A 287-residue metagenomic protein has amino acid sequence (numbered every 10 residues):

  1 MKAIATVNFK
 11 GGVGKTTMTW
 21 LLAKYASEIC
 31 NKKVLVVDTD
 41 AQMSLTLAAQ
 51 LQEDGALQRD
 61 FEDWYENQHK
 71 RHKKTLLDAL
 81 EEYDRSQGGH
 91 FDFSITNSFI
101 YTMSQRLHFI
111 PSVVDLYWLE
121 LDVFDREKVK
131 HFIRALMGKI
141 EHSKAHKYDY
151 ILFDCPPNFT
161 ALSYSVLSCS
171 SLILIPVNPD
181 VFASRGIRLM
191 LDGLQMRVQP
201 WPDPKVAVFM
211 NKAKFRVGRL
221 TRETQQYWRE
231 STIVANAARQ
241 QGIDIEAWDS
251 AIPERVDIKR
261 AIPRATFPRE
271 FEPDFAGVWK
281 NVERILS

Functional and structural regions predicted by a protein language model:
M1-S287: P-loop NTP-binding core
